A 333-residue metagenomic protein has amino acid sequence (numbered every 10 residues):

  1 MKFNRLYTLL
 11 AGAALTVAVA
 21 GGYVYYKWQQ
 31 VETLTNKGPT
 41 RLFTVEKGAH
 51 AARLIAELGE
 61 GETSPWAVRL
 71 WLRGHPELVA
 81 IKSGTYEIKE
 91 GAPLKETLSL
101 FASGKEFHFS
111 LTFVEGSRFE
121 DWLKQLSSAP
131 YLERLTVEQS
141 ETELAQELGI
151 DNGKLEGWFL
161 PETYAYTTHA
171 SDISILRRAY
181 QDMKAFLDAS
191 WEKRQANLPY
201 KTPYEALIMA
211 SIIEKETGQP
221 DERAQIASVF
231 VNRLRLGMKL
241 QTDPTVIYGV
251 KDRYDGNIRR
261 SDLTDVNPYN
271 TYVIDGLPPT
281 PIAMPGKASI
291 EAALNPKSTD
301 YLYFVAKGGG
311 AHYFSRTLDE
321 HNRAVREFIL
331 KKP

Functional and structural regions predicted by a protein language model:
M1-Q241, A283-A288, A292-D300, G308-P333: Conserved catalytic or metal-liganding residues and their short signature motifs at active sites of enzymes
P220-P268, V273: Small-residue-rich helix-loop
V273-I282: Histidine-acidic residue clusters that define the catalytic metal-binding segment of zinc metallopeptidase domains
